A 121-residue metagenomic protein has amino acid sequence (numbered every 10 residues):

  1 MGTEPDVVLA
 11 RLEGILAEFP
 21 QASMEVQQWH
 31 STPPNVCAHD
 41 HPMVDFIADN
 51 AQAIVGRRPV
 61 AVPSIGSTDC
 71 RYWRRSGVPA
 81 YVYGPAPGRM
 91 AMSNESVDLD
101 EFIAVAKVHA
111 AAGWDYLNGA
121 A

Functional and structural regions predicted by a protein language model:
M1-A121: Metal-dependent amide/peptide-bond hydrolase catalytic core, centered on the "pita-bread" metallohydrolase fold
